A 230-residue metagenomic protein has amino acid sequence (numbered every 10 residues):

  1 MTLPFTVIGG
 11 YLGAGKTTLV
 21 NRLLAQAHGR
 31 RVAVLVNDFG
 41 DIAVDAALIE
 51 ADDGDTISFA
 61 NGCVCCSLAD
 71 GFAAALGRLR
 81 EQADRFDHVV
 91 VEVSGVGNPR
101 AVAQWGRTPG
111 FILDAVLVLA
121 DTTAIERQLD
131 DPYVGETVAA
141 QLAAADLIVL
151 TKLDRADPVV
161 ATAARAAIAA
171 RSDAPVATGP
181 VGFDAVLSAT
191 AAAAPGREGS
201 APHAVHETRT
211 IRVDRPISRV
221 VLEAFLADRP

Functional and structural regions predicted by a protein language model:
T2-E136: Nucleotide-state-sensitive switch-loop elements of NTP-binding domains
A140-P230: C-terminal accessory "lid"/substrate-recognition subdomains
